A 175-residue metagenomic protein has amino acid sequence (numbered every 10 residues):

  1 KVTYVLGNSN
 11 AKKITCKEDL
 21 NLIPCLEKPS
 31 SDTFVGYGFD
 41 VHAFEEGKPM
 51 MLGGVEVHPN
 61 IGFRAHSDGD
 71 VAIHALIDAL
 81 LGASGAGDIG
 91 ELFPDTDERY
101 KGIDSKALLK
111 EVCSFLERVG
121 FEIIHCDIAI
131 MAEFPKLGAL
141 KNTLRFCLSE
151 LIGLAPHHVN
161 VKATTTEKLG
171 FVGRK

Functional and structural regions predicted by a protein language model:
K1-T33: Conserved alpha/beta core of the MobA/IspD/sugar-nucleotide pyrophosphorylase nucleotidyltransferase superfamily
Y4-L6, V35-Y37, N160-A163: General beta-strand structural signal in soluble alpha/beta enzymes
K13-T15, R64, T166-E167: Glycine-rich phosphate/pyrophosphate-binding beta-alpha loops
D19-L20, G173-K175: Short, surface-exposed amphipathic charged segments that create phosphate/polyanion-binding patches used for binding
C25-N142, I152: RNase III-family endoribonuclease catalytic core
D127-K136, K141-G173: Short, conserved loop-to-beta-strand elements that form functional interface hotspots
